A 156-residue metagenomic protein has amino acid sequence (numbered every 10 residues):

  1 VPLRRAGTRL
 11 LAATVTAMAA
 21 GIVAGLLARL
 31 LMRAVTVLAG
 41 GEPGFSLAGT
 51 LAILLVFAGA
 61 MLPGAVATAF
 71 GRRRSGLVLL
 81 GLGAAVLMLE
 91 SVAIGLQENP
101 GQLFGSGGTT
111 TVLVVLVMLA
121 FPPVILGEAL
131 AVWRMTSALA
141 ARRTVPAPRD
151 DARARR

Functional and structural regions predicted by a protein language model:
V1-R156: Juxtamembrane/disordered regions of integral membrane proteins
